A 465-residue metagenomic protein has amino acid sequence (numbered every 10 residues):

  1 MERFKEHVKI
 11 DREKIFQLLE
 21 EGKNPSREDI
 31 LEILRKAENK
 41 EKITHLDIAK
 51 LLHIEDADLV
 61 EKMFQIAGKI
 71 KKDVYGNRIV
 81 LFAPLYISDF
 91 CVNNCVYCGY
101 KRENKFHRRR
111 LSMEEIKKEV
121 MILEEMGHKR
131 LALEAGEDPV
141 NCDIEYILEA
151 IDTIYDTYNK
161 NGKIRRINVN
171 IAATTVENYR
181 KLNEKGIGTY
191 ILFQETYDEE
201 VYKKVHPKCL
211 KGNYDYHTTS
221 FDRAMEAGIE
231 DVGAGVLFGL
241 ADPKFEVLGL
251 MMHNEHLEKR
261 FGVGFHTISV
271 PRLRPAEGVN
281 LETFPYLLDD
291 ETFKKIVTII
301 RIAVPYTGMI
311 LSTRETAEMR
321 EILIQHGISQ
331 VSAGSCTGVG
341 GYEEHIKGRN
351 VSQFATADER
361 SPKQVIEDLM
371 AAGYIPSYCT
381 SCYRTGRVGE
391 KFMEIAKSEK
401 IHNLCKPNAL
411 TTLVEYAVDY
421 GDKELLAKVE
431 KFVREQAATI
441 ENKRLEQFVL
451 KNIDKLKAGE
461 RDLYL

Functional and structural regions predicted by a protein language model:
M1-E32, H326, S335-L465: Radical SAM enzyme core and accessory elements
L31-R35, N39-I79: An N-cap/entry alpha-helix motif that binds or orients negatively charged groups
K40, A67, C95, L133 (+3 more regions): Conserved hydrophobic/aromatic pocket- or pore-lining residues that grip, position, or stack substrates in active sites
D73-E115: Canonical Radical SAM [4Fe-4S] cluster-binding loop centered on the CxxxCxxC motif and its immediate flanking residues
A83, V120, L148-Y155, Y179 (+5 more regions): Generic structural signal for well-ordered alpha-helices, preferentially at hydrophobic/aromatic core positions
R102-K117, I122-A227, D231-A234, F238-L240 (+2 more regions): Core AdoMet radical
A135, T189, D215-V279, Y286-E318 (+2 more regions): Conserved C-terminal portion of the radical SAM core fold that forms the substrate/S-adenosylmethionine-binding
V205-K211, E282-Y286, V351: Short glycine-enriched, charge-decorated loop/helix-capping segments at active-site entrances that position
